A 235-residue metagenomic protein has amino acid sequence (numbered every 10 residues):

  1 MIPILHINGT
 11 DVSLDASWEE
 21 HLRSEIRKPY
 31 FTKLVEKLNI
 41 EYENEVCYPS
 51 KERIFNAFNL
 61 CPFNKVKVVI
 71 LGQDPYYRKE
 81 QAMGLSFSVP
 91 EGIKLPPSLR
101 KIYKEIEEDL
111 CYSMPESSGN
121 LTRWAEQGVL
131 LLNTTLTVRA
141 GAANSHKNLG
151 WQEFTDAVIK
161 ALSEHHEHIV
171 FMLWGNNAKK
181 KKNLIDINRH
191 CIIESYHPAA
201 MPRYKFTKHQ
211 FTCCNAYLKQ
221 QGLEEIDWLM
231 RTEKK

Functional and structural regions predicted by a protein language model:
N8-L22: Generic N-terminal amphipathic, Lys/Arg-enriched alpha-helix
V12, S24-L173, N177-K180, I185-E194 (+3 more regions): A polyanion-binding, active-site-adjacent surface
Q220-K235: Charged phosphate-binding loop/patch that engages nucleotide di/tri-phosphates or the phosphate backbone of nucleic
